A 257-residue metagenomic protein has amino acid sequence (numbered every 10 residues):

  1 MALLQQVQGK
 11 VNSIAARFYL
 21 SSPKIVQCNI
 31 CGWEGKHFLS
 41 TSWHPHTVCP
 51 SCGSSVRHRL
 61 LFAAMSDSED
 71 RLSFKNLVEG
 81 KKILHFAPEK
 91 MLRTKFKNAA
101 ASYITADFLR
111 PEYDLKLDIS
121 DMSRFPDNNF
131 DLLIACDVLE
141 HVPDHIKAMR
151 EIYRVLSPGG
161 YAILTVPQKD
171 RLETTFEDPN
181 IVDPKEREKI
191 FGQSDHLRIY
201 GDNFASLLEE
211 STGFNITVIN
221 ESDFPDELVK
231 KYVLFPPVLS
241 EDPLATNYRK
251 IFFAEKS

Functional and structural regions predicted by a protein language model:
M1-N128, P225-F235, L244-S257: Conserved N-terminal segment of class I S-adenosyl-L-methionine
A16-V26, P143-Y153, S157, Y161-S257: S-adenosyl-L-methionine-dependent methyltransferase catalytic module, highlighting the catalytic core
D127-D131, P158: Active-site acidic short loop of glycosyltransferases
I134: A conserved beta-strand element that flanks and buttresses the S-adenosyl-L-methionine
D137-H141: A short His-aromatic
